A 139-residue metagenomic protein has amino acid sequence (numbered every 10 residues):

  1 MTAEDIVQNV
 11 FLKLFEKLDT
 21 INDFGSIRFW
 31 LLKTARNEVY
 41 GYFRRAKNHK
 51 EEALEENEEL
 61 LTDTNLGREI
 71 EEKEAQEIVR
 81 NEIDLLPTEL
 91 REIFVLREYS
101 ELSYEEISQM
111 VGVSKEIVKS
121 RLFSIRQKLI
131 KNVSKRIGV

Functional and structural regions predicted by a protein language model:
M1-N9, K17-G25, I137-V139: Short, charged helix-capping/linker segments at alpha-helix termini
K17, Y42, E89, M110 (+1 more regions): Residue cluster at the C-terminal edge of the helix-turn-helix DNA-binding motif
D19-D23, K33-L54, E72, S124: Arg/Lys-rich amphipathic alpha helix in sigma70-family domain 2
R36, E105, M110-K135: DNA-recognition helix of helix-turn-helix
H49-Q76, S103: Internal acidic/polar
I78-L86: Short amphipathic alpha-helical boundary/capping segments
I93-R97: A short pre-motif secondary-structure segment
